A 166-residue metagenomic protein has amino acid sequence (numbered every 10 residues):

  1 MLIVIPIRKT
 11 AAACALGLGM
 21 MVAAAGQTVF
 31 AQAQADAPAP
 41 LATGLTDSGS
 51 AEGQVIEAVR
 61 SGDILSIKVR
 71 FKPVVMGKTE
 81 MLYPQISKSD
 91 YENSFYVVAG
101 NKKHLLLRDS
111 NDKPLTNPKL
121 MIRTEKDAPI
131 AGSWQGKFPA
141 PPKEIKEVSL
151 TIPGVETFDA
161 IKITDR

Functional and structural regions predicted by a protein language model:
L2-L18, V22: Bacterial N-terminal signal peptides that target proteins for export
A25-A31: Sec/Tat signal peptide C-region and signal peptidase I cleavage site
A37-S61, V75: Low-complexity, acidic Ser/Thr/Pro/Gly-rich terminal tails and inter-domain linkers that flank the onset of structured
L65-P73: Short, well-ordered beta-strand segments enriched in hydrophobic/aromatic residues
K68, G77-I86, L106-R108, K146-L150: Short, hydrophobic/aromatic beta-strand segments
P84-R108: Solvent-exposed beta-hairpin/edge-strand motifs
N101-E147: Short, solvent-exposed, Trp/other aromatic-anchored flexible loops in extracytoplasmic proteins
F158-D165: Edge beta-strands of extracellular beta-sandwich domains
